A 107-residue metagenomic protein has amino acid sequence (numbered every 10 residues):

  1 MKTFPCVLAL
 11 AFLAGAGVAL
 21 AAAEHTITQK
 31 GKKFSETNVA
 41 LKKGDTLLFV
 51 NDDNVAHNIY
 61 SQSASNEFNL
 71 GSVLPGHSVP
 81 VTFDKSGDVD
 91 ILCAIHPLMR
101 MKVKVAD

Functional and structural regions predicted by a protein language model:
K2-P5, L10, G17-D107: Extracytoplasmic copper-binding redox domains, predominantly the cupredoxin/blue-copper superfamily
